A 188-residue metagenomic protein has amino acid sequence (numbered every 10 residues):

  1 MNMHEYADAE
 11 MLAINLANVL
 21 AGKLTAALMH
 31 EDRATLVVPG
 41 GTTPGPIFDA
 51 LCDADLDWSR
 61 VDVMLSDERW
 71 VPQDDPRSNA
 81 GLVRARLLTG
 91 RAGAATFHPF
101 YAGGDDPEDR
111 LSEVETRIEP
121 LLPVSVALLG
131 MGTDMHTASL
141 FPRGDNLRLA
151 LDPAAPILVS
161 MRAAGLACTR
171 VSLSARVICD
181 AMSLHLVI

Functional and structural regions predicted by a protein language model:
M1-L36: N-terminal glycine-/serine-/threonine-rich phosphate-binding loop
L28-C52: Glycine-rich N-terminal segment of FAD-binding domains in flavoprotein oxidoreductases, spanning the beta-loop-helix
V38-T43, L129-T133, I188: Glycine-rich beta-strand-to-loop/alpha-helix junction loops that act as flexible
A50-W58, G81, P142-L151: A glycine- and small-aliphatic-rich helix-loop capping segment at beta-alpha/alpha-beta transitions that lines
S59, S66, Q73-D74, T137 (+2 more regions): Active-site histidine-anchored catalytic micro-motif
S59-L128: Ligand-binding beta-strand-loop-alpha-helix segment within the catalytic cores of soluble metabolic enzymes
T133-R176: Class I SAM-dependent methyltransferase SAM-binding "motif I" and its flanking Rossmann-like core
V177-I188: C-terminal functional extensions of proteins
